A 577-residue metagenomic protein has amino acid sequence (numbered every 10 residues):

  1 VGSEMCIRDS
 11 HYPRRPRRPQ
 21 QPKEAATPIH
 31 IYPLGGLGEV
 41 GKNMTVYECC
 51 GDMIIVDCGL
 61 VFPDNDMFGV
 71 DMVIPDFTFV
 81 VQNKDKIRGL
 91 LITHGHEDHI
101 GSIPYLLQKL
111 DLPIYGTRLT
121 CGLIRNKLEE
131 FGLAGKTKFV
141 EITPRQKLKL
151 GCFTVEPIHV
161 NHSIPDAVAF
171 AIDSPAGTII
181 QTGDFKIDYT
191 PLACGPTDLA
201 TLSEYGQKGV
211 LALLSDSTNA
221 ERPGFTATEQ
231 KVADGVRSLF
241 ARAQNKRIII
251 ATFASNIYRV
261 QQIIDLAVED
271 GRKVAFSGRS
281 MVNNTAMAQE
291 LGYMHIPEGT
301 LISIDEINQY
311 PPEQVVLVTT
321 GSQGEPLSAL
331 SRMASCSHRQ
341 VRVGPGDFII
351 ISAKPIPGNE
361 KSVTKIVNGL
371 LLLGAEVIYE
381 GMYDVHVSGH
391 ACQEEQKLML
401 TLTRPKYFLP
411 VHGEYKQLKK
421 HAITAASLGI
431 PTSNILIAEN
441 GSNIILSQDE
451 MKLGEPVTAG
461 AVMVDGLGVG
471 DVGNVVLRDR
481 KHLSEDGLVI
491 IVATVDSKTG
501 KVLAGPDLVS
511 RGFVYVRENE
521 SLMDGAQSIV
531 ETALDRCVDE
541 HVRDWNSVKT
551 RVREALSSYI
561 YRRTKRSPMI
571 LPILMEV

Functional and structural regions predicted by a protein language model:
G2-I7: Short, small-residue-biased leader/transition segments that mark boundaries at the very start of proteins
R15-L91, H96-Y310, S328-R342, K361-K365: His/Asp/Glu-rich metal-coordinating catalytic cores of metallo-dependent phosphodiesterases/hydrolases acting on
L37, V61-D71, K86-I87, Y379-M382 (+6 more regions): A glycine- and charged-residue-rich anion-binding loop/surface
L128, A425, I560: Conserved hydrophobic residues forming the short capping helix/wall of the S-adenosyl-L-methionine
C152, A167-A169, Q314, D486-I490 (+1 more regions): Broad gene-expression machinery/nucleic-acid interaction feature
R222-S352, I356-G525, I529-H541, K549 (+1 more regions): Hard-cation-handling environments
H541-V577: C-terminal tails and terminal domains of large nucleic-acid-associated and other macromolecular-machine proteins
